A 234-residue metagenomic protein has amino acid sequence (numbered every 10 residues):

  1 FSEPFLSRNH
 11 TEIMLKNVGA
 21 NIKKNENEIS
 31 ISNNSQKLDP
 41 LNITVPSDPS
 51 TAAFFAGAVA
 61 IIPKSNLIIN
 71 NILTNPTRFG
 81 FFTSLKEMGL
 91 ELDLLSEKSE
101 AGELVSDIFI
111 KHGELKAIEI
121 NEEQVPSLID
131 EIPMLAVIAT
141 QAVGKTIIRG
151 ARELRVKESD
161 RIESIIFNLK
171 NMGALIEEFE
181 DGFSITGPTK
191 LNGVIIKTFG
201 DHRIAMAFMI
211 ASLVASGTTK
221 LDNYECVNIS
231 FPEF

Functional and structural regions predicted by a protein language model:
F1-F234: Short, structured segments at the rim of ligand-binding sites
